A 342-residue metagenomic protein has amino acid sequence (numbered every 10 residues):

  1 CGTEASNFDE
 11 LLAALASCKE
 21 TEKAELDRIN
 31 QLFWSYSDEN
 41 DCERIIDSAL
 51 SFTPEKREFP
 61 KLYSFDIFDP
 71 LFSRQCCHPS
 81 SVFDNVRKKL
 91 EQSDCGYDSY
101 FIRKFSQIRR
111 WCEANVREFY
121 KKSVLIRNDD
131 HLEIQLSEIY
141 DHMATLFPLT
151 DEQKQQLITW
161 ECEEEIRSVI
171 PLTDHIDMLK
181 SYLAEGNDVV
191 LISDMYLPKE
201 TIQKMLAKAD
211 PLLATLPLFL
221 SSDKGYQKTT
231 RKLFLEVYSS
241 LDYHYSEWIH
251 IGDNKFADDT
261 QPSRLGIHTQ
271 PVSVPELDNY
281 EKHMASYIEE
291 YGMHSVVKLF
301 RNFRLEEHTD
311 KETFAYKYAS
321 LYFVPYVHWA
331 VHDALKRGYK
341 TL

Functional and structural regions predicted by a protein language model:
C1-P54: Nucleotide-activated sugar donor-binding and catalytic core shared by glycosyltransferases and related lipid-linked
P60-C76: Asp-based phosphoryl-transfer active-site loop
H78-R127, K282-M284: Conserved phosphoryl-transfer catalytic core
D129-L191: Short, acidic loop-to-helix structural element flanking the phosphoryl-transfer center in phosphate-processing enzymes
F147, L183-V190, M195-S221: Substrate-recognition/cap helix-loop segment adjacent to the acidic, metal-dependent catalytic center of Asp-based
T230-F256: Conserved Lys-Pro-Asp/Glu-containing loop-to-beta segment of HAD-superfamily phosphomonoesterases, centered on
D253-T269: Acidic, divalent-metal-coordinating active-site segment for phosphoryl/phosphodiester hydrolysis, typified by short
D259, E276-Y326: Flexible inter-domain linker/hinge segments
